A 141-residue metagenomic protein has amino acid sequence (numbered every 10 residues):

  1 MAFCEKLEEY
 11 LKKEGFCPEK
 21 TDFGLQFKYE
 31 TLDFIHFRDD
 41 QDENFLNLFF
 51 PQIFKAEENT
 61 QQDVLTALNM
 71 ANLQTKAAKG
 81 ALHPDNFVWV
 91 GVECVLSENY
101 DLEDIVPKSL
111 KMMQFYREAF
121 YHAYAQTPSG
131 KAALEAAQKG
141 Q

Functional and structural regions predicted by a protein language model:
M1-I35, L82-H83: Charge-rich, low-complexity N-terminal segments
M1-Y10, A56-Q62, L134: Short, basic/low-complexity N-terminal boundary segments at the transition from targeting/disordered tails
L25-Q26, N44-L46, F87-V88: Hydrophobic residues embedded in beta-strands of well-ordered beta-sheets
E30-Q61: Long, continuous compositionally biased terminal/linker segments
P51-G91: Short, internal acidic amphipathic alpha-helical interface segments that mediate docking to partner proteins
A67-L73, E98-P128: Ampiphathic alpha-helical segments that act as solvent-exposed interaction surfaces
G91-E98: A short small-residue
Y124-Q141: Short, highly charged C-terminal tails/helix-capping segments
